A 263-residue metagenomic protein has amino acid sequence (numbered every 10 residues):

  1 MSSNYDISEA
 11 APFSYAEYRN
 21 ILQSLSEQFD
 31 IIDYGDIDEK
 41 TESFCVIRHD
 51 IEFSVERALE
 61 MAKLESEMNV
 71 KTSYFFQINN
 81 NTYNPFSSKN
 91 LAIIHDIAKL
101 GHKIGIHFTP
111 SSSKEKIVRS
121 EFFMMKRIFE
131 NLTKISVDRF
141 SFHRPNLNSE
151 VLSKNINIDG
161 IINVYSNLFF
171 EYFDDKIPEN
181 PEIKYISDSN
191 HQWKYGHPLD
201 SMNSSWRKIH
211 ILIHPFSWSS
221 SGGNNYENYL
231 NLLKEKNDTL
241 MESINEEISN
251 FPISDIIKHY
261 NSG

Functional and structural regions predicted by a protein language model:
M1-S73, Q77-K89, A98-L100, S111 (+1 more regions): Terminal accessory/targeting
K103, H107: Beta-strand-loop-alpha-helix segment that lines the small-molecule cofactor/substrate pocket of alpha/beta enzymes
